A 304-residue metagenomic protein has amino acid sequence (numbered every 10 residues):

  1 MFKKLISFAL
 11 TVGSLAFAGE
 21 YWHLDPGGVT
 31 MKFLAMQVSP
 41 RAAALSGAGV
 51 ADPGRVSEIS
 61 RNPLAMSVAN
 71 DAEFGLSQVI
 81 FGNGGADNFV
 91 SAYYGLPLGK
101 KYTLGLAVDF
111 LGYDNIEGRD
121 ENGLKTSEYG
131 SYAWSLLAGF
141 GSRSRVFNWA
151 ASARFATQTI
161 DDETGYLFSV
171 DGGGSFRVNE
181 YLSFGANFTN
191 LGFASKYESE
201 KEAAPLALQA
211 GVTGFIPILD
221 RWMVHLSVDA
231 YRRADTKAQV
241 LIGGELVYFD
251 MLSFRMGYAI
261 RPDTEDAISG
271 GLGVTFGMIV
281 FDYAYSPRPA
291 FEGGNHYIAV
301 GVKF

Functional and structural regions predicted by a protein language model:
M1-M31: Cleavable N-terminal export/targeting peptides
G19-F304: Subset of outer-membrane beta-barrel
